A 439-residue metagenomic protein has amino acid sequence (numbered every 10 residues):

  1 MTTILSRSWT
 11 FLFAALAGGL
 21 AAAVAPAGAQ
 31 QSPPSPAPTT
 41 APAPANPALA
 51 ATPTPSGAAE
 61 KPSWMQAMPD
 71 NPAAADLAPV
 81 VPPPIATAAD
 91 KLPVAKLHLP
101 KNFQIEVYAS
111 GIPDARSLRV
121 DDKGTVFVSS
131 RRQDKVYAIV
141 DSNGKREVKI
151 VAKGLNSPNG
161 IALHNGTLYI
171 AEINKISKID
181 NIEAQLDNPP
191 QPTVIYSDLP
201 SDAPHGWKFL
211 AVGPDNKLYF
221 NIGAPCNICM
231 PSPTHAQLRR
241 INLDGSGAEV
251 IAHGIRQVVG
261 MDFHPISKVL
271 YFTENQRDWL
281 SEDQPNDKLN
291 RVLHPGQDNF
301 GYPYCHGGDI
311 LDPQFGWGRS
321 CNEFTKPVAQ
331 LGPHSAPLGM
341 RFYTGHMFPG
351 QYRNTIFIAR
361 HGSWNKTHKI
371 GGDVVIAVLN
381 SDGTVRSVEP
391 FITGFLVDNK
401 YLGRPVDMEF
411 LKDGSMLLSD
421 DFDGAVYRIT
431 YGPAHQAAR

Functional and structural regions predicted by a protein language model:
N46-L49, P53-P100, W207, A224-N227 (+6 more regions): Beta-propeller domain segments
Y108-I112, I150-G154, I195-D202, V250-G254 (+3 more regions): Surface loop/turn motifs at the tips and blade-to-blade linkers of beta-strand repeat domains
D114, R132, E147, G154-S157 (+8 more regions): Beta-rich catalytic cores
T125-V128, T167-I170, K217-N221, V269-T273 (+2 more regions): Conserved beta-propeller blade signature
S130-R131, I173-K175, N181, G223-P225 (+4 more regions): Short loop/turn segments immediately following the C-termini of beta-strands
K135-A138, K175-S177, Q237-R239, K288 (+2 more regions): A short loop-to-beta-strand structural motif that recurs across blades of beta-propeller domains
N174-G213, N221-G223, A252: Asp-box/WD-like beta-propeller blade repeats and closely related beta-sheet repeat scaffolds
